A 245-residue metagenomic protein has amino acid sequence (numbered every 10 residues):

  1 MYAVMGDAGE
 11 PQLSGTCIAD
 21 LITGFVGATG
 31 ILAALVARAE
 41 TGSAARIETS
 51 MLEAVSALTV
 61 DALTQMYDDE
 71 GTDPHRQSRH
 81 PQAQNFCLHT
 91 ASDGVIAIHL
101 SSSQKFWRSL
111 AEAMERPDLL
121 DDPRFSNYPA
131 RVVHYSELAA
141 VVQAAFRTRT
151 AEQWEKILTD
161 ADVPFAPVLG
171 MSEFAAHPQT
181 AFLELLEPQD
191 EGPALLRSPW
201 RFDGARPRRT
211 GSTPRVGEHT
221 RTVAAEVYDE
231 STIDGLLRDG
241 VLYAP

Functional and structural regions predicted by a protein language model:
M1-I96, L100-S101: Active-site-adjacent "lid/gating" segments in soluble enzymes
L13, I22-T29, S101-K105, E137 (+3 more regions): Conserved active-site and cofactor/substrate-binding residues in soluble primary-metabolism enzymes
L35-A39, M114, V227-Y228: Short, hydrophobic alpha-helical segments
Q84-A161, F165, I233: Aromatic-enriched alpha-helical interface/lid elements that frame and gate functional surfaces
D121-R131, L169-P178, P193, I233-P245: Short linear loop/turn motifs
D160-T210: A glycine-rich dinucleotide-binding beta-alpha-beta segment and adjacent secondary-structure elements that constitute
Q189-D239: Flexible, small-/acidic-enriched active-site or ligand-binding loops
